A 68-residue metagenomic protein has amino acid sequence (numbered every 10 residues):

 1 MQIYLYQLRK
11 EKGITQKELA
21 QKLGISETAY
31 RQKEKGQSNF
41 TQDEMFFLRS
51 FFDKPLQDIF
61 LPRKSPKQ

Functional and structural regions predicted by a protein language model:
I3-K22: Short basic helix-loop element that most often maps to the first helix and adjoining turn of HTH DNA-binding modules
L8-G13, T28, Q32, S50 (+1 more regions): Short, charged recognition helix plus adjacent turn of helix-turn-helix-like nucleic-acid-binding domains
L23, E44, F60: Short, flexible helix/strand-to-coil boundary loops that buttress conserved ligand/catalytic motifs in alpha/beta
I25-N39: Recognition helix of helix-turn-helix/homeodomain-like DNA-binding domains that insert into the DNA major groove
E34, E44, F52: DNA major-groove recognition helix of helix-turn-helix
Q37-F47: Short, basic-rich loop-to-helix N-cap that marks the start of a DNA-contacting helix
